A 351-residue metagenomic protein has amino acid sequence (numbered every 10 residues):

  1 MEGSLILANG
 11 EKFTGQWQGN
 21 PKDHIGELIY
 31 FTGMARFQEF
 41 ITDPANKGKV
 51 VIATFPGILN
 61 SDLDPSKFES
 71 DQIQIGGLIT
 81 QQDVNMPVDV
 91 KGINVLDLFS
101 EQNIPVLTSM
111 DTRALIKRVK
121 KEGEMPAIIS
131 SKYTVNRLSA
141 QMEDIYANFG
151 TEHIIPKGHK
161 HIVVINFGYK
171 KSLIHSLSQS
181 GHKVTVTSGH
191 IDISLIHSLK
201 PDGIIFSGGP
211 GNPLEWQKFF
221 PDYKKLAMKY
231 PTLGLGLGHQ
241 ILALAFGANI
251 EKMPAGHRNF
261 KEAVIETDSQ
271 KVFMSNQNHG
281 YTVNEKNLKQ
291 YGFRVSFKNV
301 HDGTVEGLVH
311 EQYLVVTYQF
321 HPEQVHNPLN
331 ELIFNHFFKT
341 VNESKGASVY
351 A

Functional and structural regions predicted by a protein language model:
E2-S66: Protease-associated
A35-E39, P44, G57-T108, T112-I154 (+7 more regions): Amide-donor transfer/coupling interface in amidating biosynthetic enzymes
G48, D111, G236: Short, thiol/selenol-centered motifs that function as redox-active sites or metal-ligating centers
V50, G77, D202-G203: Short, Asp-centered acidic motifs that coordinate Mg2+ and/or phosphate in catalytic or ligand-binding sites
F167, G189, L237: Cofactor-binding loop segments of dinucleotide-utilizing enzymes, especially the Rossmann-like FAD- and NAD(P)+-binding
K183-G189: Short hydrophobic/Thr-rich beta-strand motif most characteristic of the beta2 strand and flanking loop of CheY-like
G203-S207, K224-G247, H321: Catalytic nucleophile loop
G208-N212: Short glycine-rich anion-binding loops that position phosphate/pyrophosphate groups of nucleotides and phosphorylated
